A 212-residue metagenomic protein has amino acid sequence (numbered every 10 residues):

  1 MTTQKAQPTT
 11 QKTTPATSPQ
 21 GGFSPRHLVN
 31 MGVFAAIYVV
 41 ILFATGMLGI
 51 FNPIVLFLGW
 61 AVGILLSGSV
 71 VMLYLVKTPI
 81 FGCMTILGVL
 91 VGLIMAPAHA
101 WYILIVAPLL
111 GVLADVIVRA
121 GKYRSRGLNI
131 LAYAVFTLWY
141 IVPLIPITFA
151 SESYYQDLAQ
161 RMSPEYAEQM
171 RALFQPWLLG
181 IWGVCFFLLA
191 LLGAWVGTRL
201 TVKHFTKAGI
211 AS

Functional and structural regions predicted by a protein language model:
T2-V33, I37, M170-S212: Alpha-helical transmembrane segments and their cytosolic interface
P15-I86: Hydrophobic transmembrane alpha-helices
L28-G32, A61-V62, G82-V89, L104-I105 (+3 more regions): Hydrophobic alpha-helical transmembrane segments
A35-F43, L90-A98, V135-L144: Aromatic-anchored segments of alpha-helical transmembrane domains
V40, A107-L144, A194: Short helix-perturbing small/polar motifs within transmembrane alpha-helices
T45-P53, T78, G82, I117 (+3 more regions): Membrane-interfacial segments
G46-F51, L90-V118: Interfacial aromatic-anchored transmembrane helix boundaries in multi-pass membrane proteins
I130-K203: Membrane-embedded alpha-helical hairpins and interfacial helices in multi-pass inner-membrane proteins
